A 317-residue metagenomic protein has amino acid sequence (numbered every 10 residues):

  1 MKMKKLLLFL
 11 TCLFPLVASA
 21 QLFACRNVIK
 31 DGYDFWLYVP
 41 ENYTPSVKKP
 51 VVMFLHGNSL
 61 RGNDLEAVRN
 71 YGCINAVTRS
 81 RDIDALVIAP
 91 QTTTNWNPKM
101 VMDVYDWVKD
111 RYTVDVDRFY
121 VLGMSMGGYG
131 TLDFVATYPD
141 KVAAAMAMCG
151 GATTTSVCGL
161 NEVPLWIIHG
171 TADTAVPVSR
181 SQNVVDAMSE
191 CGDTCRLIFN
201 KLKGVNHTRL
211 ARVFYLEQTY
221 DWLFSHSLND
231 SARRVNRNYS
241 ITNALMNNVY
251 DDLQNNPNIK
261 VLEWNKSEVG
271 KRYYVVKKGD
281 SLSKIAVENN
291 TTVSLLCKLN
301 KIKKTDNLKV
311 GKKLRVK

Functional and structural regions predicted by a protein language model:
A18-V51, Y129, F134-T137, M146 (+5 more regions): A domain-start/cap signature at the N-terminus of enzymes
N42-V47, W96-S125, P139: Gly/Ser-rich "nucleophile elbow"/oxyanion-hole loop immediately N-terminal to the catalytic nucleophile in hydrolases
K49-V51, L55-V104: Active-site machinery of serine-nucleophile hydrolases
A67-V68, P177-A187: Short alpha-helix in the alpha/beta-hydrolase fold that links the catalytic acid
V121-G123, M148, I168: Short beta-strand immediately N-terminal to the catalytic nucleophile in serine-hydrolase-like folds
W166-H169, D173: Short beta-strand/loop motif that positions the catalytic acidic residue of the alpha/beta-hydrolase fold
M188-T208: Catalytic histidine neighborhood in serine/cysteine hydrolases with alpha/beta-hydrolase-type architecture
T242, N248-N290, S294-L295, K303 (+1 more regions): Primarily a LysM-type cell-wall glycan-binding module
